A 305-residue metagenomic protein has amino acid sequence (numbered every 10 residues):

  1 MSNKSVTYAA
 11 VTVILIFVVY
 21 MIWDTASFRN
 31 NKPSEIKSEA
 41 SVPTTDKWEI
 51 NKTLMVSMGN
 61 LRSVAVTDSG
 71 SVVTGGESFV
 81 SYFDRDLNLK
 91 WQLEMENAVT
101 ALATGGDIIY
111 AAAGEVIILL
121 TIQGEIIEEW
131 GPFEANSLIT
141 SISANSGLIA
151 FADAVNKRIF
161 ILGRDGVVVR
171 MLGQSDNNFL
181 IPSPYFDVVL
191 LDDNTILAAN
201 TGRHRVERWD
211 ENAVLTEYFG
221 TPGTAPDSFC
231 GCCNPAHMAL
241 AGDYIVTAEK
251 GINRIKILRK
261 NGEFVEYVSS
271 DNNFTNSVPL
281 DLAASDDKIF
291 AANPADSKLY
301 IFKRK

Functional and structural regions predicted by a protein language model:
N3-K305: Eukaryotic scaffold repeat domains enriched in small/polar residues
